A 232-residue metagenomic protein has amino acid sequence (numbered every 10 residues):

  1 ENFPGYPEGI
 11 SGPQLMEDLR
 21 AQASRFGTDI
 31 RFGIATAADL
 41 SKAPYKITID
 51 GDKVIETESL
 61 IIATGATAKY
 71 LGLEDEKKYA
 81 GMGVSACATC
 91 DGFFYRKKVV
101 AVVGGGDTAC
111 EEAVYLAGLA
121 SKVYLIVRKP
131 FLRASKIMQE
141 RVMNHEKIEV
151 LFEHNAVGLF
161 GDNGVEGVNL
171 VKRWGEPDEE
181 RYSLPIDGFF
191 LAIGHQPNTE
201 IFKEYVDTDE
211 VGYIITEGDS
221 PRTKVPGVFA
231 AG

Functional and structural regions predicted by a protein language model:
E1-S11, S135-N144: Conserved N-terminal glycine-rich FAD pyrophosphate-binding loop of Rossmann-like flavoproteins
F3-I30: Conserved FAD-binding subdomain of flavin-dependent enzymes
R20-I49, V54-E56, G118-G218: A Rossmann-like FAD-binding core segment of flavoenzymes
F32, R96-K98, E153, V225: Phosphate-coordination loops involved in phosphoryl transfer and adenosine-cofactor binding
T67, G72, K77-F94, I193-G232: FAD-site-proximal beta/loop scaffold in flavoenzymes
G104-G106: Glycine-rich Rossmann-fold phosphate-binding loop(s) that bind the pyrophosphate of adenine dinucleotide cofactors
A109-C110: N-terminal Rossmann-fold NAD(P) dinucleotide-binding loop
A113-V114: Generic hydrophobic/aromatic pocket-lining and core-packing "Φ" positions
